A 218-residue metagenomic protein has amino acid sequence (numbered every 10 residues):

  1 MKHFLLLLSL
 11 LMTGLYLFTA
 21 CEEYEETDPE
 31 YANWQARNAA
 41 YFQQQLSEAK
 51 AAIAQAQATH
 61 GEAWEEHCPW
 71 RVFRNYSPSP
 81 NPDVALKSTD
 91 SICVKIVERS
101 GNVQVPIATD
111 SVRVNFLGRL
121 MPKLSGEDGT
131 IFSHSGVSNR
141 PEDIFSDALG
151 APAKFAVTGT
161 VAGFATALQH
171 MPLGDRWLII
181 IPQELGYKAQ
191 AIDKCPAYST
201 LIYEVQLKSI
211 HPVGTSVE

Functional and structural regions predicted by a protein language model:
M1-L8: Bacterial N-terminal signal peptides that target proteins for export
L5, C21-E218: Cross-family detector of peptidyl-prolyl cis-trans isomerase
L11-M12: Repetitive helical segments and hydrophobic/amphipathic motifs
Y16-A20: C-terminal motif of bacterial Sec signal peptides marking the signal peptidase cleavage site
